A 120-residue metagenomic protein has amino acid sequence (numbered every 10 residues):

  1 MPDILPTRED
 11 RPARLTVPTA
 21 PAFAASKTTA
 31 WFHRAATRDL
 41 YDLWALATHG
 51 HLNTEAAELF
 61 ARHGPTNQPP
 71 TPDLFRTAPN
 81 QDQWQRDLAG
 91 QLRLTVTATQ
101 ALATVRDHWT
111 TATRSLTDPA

Functional and structural regions predicted by a protein language model:
M1-A120: Structured mid-to-C-terminal alpha-helical surface segments
